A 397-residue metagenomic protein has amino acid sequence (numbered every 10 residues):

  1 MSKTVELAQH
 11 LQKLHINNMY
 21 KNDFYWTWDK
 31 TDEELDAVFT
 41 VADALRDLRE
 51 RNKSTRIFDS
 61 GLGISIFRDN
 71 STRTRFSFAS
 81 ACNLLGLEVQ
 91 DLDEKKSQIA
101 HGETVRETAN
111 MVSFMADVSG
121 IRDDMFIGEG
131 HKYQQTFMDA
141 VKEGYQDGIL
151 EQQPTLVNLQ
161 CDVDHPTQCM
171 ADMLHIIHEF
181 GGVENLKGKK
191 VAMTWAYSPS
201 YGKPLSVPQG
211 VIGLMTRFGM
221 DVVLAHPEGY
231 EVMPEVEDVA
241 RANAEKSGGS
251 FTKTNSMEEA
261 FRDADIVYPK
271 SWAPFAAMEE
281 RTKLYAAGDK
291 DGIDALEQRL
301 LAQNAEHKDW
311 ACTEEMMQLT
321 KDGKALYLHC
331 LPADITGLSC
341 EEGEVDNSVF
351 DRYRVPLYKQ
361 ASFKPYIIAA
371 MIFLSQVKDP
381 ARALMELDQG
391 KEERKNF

Functional and structural regions predicted by a protein language model:
S2-F76, S80: Positively charged, low-complexity intrinsically disordered leader regions
R56-I177: Phosphate/diphosphate ligand-binding glycine-rich loop within oxidoreductases
R68-S80, I177-D291: Glycine-rich phosphate/diphosphate-binding loop of Rossmann-like nucleotide-binding domains
D147-P154, M220, L319-L328: A short helix->loop->beta-strand "cap" motif at the edges of active sites that frequently abuts
N185-K187, T216, E315-K324, D351-R352: Short, conserved loop/helix-junction motifs that constitute active-site signature segments in enzyme catalytic cores
A277-E341: ADP-ribose/adenylate-binding Rossmann-like module
T320-F397: Adenosine-phosphate binding glycine-rich loop
